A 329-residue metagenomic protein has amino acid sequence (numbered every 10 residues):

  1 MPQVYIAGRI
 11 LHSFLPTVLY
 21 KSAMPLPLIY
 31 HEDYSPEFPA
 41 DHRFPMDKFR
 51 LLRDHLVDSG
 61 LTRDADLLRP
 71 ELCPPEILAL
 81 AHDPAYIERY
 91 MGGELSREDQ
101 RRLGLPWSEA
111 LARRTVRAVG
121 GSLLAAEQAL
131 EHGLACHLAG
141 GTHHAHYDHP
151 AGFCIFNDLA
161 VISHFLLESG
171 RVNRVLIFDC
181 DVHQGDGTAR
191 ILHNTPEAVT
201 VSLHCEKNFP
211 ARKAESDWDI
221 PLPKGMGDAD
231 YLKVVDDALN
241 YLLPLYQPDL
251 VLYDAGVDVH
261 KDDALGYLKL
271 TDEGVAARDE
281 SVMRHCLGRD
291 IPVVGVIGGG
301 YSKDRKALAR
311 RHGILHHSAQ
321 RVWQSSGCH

Functional and structural regions predicted by a protein language model:
M1-A23: N-terminal amphipathic/basic-hydrophobic helices that include classical n-h-c signal peptides and signal-anchor
P2, P36, F49, L68 (+2 more regions): N-terminal beta-strand/alpha-helix entry module and adjacent surface of metal-dependent catalytic domains
P2-Q3, E32, T195, N208: Short acidic/glycine-rich loops and adjacent helix/strand connectors that line catalytic pockets where negatively
M24-C73: N-terminal low-complexity, Ser/Thr- and acidic-residue-enriched intrinsically disordered segments
R63-P75, V294-K303: Acidic carboxylate-rich catalytic motifs and surrounding loops in phosphoryl-/glycosyl-chemistry enzymes
E71-L95: Charged, often glycine-rich, active-site loop that binds/positions anionic groups
R97-H329: A general "terminal functional-core" signal
